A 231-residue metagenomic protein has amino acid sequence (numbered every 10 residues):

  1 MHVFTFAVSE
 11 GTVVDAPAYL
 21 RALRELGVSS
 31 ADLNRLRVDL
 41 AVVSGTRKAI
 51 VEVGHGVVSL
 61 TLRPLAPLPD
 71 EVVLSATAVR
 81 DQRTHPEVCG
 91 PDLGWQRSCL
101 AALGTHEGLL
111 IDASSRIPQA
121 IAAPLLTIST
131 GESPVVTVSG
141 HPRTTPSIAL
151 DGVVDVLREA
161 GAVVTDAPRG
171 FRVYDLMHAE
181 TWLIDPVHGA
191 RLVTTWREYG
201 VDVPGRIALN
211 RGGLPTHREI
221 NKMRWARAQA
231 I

Functional and structural regions predicted by a protein language model:
M1-L109, A113-S114, L150, V154-I231: Conserved alpha/beta cores of soluble small-molecule-handling proteins
Y19, A123, H141-P142, R206: Residue-level structural signal for beta-strand termini and adjacent loop
C89, L93, P118, P142-P146: Short capping loops/turns at secondary-structure boundaries
R116-G140: Glycine- and Gly-Pro-enriched alpha-helical subdomains that act as flexible, kink-prone "lid/hinge" or packing modules
A122, R143-T144, P186-G189: Glycine-rich phosphate/pyrophosphate-binding beta-alpha loops
S133-A160: A contiguous pocket-lining binding segment that forms or flanks enzyme active sites
